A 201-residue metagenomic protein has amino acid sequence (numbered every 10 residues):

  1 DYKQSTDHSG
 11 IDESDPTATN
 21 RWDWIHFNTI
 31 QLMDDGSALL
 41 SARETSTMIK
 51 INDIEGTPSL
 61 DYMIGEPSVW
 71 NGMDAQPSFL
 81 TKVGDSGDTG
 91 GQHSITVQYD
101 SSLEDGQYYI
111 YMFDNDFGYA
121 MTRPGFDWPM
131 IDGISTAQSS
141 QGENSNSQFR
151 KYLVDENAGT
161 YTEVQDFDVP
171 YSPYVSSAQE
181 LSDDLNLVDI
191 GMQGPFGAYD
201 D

Functional and structural regions predicted by a protein language model:
D1-D201: Histidine-/acidic-rich catalytic cores in large beta-rich domains
